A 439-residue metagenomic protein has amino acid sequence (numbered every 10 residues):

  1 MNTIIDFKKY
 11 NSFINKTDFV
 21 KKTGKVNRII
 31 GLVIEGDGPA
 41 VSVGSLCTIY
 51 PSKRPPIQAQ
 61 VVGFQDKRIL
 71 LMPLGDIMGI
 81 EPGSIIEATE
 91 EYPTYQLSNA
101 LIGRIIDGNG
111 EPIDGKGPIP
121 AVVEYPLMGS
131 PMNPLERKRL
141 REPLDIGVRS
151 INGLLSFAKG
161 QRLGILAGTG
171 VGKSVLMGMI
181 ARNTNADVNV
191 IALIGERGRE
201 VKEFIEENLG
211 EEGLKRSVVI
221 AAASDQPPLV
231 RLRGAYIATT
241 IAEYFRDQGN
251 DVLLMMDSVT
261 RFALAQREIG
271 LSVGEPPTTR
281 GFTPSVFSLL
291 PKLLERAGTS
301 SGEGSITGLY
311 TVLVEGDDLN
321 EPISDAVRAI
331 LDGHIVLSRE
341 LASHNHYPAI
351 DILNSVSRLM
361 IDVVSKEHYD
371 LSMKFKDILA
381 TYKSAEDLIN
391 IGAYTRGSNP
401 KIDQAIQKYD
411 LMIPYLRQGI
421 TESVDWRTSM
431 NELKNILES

Functional and structural regions predicted by a protein language model:
M1-R104, N109-I113: N-terminal accessory targeting/assembly segments
N15, P55-Q58, P93-L97, P112-P118 (+5 more regions): Active-site phosphate-binding and catalytic loops of NTP-dependent enzymes
K22, V43, L101, A121-V123 (+5 more regions): A generic structural signal for well-ordered coil/turn residues at beta-strand boundaries that shape enzyme active-site
R28-I30, G38, P51-K53, G63 (+11 more regions): Flexible glycine-/small-residue-rich
I29, A88-E90, G108, D114 (+11 more regions): Residue-level signal for pocket-adjacent positions within structured domains
S84-I86, P93, A100, I113-Q161 (+3 more regions): P-loop NTPase nucleotide-binding/switch module
G153-L154, G160-S439: P-loop NTPase catalytic core
